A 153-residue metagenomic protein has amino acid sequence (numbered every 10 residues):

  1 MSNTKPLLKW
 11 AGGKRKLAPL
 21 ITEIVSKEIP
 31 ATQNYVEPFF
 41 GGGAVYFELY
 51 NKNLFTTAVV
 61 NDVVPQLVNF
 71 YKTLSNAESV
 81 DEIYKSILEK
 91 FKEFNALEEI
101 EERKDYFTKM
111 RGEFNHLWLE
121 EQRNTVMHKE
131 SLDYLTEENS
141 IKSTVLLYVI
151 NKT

Functional and structural regions predicted by a protein language model:
M1-N34, F39, A44-V45: S-adenosyl-L-methionine
G42-F55: Conserved SAM-binding loop of SAM-dependent methyltransferases across substrates and taxa, primarily the Class I
K52-T153: Class I S-adenosyl-L-methionine-dependent methyltransferase module
